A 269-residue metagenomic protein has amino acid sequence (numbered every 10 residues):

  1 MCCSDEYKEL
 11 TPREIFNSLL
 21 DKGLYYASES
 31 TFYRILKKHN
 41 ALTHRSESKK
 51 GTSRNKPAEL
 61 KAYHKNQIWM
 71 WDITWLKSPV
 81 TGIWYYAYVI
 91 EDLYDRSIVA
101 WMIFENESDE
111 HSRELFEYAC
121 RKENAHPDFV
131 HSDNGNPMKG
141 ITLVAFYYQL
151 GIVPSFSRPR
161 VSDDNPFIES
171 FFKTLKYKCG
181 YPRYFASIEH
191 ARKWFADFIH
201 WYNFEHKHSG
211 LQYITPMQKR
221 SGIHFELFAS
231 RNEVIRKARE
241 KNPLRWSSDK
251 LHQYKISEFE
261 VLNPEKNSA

Functional and structural regions predicted by a protein language model:
M1-I68, V161, K219-N232: Basic, flexible linker segments flanking DNA-binding modules in nucleic acid-interacting mobile-element proteins
C2-E6, L19, G23, F156 (+2 more regions): Short amphipathic alpha-helical interaction patches enriched in hydrophobic/aromatic residues with interspersed Lys/Arg
E6, G23, A87, I103 (+3 more regions): Short N-terminal micro-motifs specific to bacterial/archaeal maturation and metal-cluster initiation sites
E6-K8, N124, K207, P243: Proline-centered flexible-loop/turn and helix-kink motifs
F16, Y33, S97, R113 (+3 more regions): Generic structural signal for individual residues within well-ordered alpha-helical segments across diverse proteins
Y26, A41-L42, A58-V89, L93-W201: RNase H-like DDE/DDD metal-dependent nuclease/strand-transfer catalytic core used by mobile genetic elements
Y148-L150, T174-A269: C-terminal domain-tail junction helix/linker
